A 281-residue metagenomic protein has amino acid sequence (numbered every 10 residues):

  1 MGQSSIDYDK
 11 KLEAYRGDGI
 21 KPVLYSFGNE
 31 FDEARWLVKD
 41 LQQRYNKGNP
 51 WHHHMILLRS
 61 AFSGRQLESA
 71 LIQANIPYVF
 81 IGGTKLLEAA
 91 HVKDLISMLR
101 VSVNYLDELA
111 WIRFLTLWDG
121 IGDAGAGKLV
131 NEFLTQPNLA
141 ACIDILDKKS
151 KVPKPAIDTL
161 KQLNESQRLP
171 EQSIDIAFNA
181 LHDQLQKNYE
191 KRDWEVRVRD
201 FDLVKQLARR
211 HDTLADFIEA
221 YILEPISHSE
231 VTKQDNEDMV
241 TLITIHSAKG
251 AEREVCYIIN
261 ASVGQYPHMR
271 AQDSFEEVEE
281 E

Functional and structural regions predicted by a protein language model:
M1, E30-E33, L37, S60-S63 (+8 more regions): Helical mechanochemical/support elements of P-loop NTPase systems and associated helical scaffolds
M1-P77, V103-N104: Helicase P-loop NTPase motor core
D7, G64-L67, L87-A90, A251-E252 (+1 more regions): Switch/connector loops and helix/strand junctions flanking conserved nucleotide-binding motifs in nucleotide-processing
G19, F31, S60-S63, T84-L87 (+2 more regions): Conserved nucleotide-binding/hydrolysis micro-motifs of P-loop NTPases
R35-N46, R65-Q73, K93-S97, G127 (+4 more regions): Solvent-exposed alpha-helical segments within well-ordered globular domains of core cellular machineries
V79-F80, Y257: Short hydrophobic alpha-helical runs that function as membrane-insertion/retention elements
I81-V103: Short alpha-helix plus adjacent loop in nuclease-associated cores
I96-E281: Conserved helicase C-terminal RecA-like lobe
